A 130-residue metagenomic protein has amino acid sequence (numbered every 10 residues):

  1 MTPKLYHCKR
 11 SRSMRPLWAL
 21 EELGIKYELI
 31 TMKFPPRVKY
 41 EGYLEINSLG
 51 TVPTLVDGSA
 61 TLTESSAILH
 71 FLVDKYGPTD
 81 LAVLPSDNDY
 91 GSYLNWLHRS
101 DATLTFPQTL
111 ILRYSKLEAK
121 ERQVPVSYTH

Functional and structural regions predicted by a protein language model:
M1-V124: GST-like domain detector, emphasizing the conserved glutathione-binding G-site in the N-terminal thioredoxin-like
T129-H130: Conserved small/polar residues in nucleotide/adenosyl-binding loops
